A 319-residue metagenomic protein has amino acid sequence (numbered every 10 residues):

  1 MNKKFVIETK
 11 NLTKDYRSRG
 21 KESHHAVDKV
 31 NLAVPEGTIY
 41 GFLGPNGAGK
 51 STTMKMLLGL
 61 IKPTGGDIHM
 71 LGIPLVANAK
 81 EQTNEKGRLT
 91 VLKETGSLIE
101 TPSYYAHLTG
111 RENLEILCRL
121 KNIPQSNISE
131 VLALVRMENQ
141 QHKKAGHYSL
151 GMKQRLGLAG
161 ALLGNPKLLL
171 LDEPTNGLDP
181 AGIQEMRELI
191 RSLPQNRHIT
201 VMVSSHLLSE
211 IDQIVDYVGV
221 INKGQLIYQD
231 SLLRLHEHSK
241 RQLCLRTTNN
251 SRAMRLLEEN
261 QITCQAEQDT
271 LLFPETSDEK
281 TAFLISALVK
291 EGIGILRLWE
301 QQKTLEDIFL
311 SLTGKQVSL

Functional and structural regions predicted by a protein language model:
K4-I7, K14-V203, L208-N222, Y228: ABC transporter nucleotide-binding domains
N78, A161, L235, I308 (+1 more regions): Residues that scaffold the ATP/ADP-binding catalytic core of kinase and kinase-like folds
A79, R88, Q125, L232 (+2 more regions): Residues at or immediately preceding the N-termini of alpha-helices
L114-E115, S129-L132, Q184, H236 (+3 more regions): Generic structural signal for individual residues within well-ordered alpha-helical segments across diverse proteins
R119-N122, G314-S318: Non-catalytic alpha-helical coupling and interface elements of nucleotide-dependent molecular machines and regulators
R187-E275: ABC transporter nucleotide-binding domain
Q242-L312, L319: Short, charged/small-residue-rich alpha-helical element at the C-terminal edge of ABC transporter nucleotide-binding
